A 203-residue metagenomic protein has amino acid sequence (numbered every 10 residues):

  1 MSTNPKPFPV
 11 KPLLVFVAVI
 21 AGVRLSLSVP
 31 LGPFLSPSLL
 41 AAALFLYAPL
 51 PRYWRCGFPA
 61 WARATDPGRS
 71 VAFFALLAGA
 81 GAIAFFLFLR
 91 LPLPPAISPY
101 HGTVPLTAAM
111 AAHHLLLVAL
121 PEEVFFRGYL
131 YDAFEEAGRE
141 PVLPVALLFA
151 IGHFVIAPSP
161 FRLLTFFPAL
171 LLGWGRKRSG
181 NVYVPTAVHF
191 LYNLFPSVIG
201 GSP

Functional and structural regions predicted by a protein language model:
S2-R55: Alpha-helical transmembrane segments in multi-pass membrane proteins
P7-R24, F73-G81, V142-L147: Alpha-helical transmembrane segments
L25, L46-F58, F86-L91, G175-K177: Structural signal for the C-terminal ends of transmembrane alpha-helices and the immediately following loop
P30-L31, C56-V118, E136: Juxtamembrane helix-loop-helix connectors linking adjacent transmembrane helices in multi-pass membrane enzymes
G32-L39, A96-L106, F161-L170: Non-cytosolic membrane-interface motifs at loop->transmembrane helix junctions
R52-C56, I83-P95, L148-I156, V198-P203: Membrane-interface helix-cap regions at the ends of transmembrane helices in multi-pass membrane proteins
Y53-D66, N181-Y192: A cytosolic-side transmembrane-helix exit/cap motif
T107-P203: Transmembrane helix-loop-helix hairpins at the membrane interface of multi-pass integral membrane proteins
